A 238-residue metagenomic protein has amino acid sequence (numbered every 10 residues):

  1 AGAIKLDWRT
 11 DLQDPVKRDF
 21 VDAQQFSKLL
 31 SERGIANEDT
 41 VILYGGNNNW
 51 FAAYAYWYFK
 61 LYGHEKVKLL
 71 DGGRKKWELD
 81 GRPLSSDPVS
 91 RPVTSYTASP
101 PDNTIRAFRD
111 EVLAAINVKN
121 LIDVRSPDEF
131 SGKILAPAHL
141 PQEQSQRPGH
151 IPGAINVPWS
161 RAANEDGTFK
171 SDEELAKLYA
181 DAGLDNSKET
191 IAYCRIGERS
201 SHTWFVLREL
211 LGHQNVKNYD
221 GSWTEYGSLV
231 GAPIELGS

Functional and structural regions predicted by a protein language model:
A1-E38, L113-N186: Positively charged, proline/Ser/Thr-rich regional signature most characteristic of the Rhodanese/CDC25-like
A3, F59, W77, A154 (+2 more regions): Terminal peptide-recognition signature
K5-D7, L69, S86, D123 (+3 more regions): Structural signal for conserved beta-strand scaffold positions within catalytic alpha/beta enzyme cores
L12-Q13, R74-W77, E129, T224-Y226: Short gly/pro/ser/thr-enriched loop/turn and capping motifs at secondary-structure boundaries
V21-I116, K133-I134, G149, R199-K217 (+1 more regions): Thiolate-centered catalytic microenvironments shared by cysteine-dependent enzyme domains
I42, N120-I122, I191: Conserved beta-strand elements of the Class I
C194: Short cysteine clusters
Q214-S238: Extended hydrophobic/aromatic segments used for targeting, binding, or gating
